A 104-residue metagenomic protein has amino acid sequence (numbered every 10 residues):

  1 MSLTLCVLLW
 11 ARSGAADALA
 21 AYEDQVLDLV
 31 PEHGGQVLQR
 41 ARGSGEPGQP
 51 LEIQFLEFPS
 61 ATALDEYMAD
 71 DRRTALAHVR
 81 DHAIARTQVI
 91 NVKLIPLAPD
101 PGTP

Functional and structural regions predicted by a protein language model:
M1-E52, F58-A69, I90-P104: Short S/T/G/P-rich N-terminal loop/turn motif that feeds into the first structured element of a domain
L64, R72-T87: C-terminal structural segments of small proteins and small subunits
